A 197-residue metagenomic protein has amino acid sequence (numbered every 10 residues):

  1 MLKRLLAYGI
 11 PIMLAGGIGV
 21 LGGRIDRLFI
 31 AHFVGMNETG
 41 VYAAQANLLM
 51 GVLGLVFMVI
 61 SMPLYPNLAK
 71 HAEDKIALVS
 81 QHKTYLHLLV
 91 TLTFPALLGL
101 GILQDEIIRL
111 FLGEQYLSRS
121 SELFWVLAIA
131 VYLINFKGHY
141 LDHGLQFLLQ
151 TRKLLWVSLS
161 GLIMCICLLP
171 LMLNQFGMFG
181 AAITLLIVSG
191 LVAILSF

Functional and structural regions predicted by a protein language model:
L2-A69, A130, I134, G138: Transmembrane helical elements of multi-pass membrane transporters/channels
R4-G9, V79-T93, Y116-V126, L145-G161: Membrane-water interface at loop-to-transmembrane-helix junctions
A15, G19, G23, A46 (+4 more regions): Short runs within selected transmembrane alpha-helices of multi-pass transporters and secretion channels
L28, H32, N67, E106 (+3 more regions): Membrane-interface helix caps of multi-pass small-molecule transporters
G35-T39, K70-L78, L117, L149-Q150: Juxtamembrane helix-boundary/capping and inter-helix hinge elements in multi-pass membrane proteins
M36, L100-L133, F179: Interfacial segments at transmembrane-helix termini and the short loops linking adjacent helices
Q45, L49-T93, Y140-F147: Helix-loop junctions and terminal segments of transmembrane helices in multi-pass membrane transport/translocation
P95-Q104, T184: Hydrophobic alpha-helical transmembrane segments that constitute the membrane-spanning cores of multi-pass membrane
